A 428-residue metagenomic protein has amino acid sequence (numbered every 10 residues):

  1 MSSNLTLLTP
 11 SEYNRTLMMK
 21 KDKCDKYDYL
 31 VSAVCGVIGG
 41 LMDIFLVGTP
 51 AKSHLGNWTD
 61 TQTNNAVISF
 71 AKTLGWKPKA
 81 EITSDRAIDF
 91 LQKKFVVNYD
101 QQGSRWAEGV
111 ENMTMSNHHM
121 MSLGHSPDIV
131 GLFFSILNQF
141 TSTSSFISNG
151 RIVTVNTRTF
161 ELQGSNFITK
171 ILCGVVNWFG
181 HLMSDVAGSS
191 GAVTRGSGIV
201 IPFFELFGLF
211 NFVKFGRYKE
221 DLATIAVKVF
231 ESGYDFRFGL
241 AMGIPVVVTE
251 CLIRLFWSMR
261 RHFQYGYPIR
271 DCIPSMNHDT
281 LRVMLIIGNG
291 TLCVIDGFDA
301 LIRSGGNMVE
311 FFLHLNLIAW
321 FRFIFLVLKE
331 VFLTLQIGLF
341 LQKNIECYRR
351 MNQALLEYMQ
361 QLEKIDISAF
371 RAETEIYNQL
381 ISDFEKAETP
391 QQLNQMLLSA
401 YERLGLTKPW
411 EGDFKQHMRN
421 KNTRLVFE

Functional and structural regions predicted by a protein language model:
M1-E428: Glycine-rich, hydrophobic membrane-spanning regions of integral membrane proteins that mediate transport
